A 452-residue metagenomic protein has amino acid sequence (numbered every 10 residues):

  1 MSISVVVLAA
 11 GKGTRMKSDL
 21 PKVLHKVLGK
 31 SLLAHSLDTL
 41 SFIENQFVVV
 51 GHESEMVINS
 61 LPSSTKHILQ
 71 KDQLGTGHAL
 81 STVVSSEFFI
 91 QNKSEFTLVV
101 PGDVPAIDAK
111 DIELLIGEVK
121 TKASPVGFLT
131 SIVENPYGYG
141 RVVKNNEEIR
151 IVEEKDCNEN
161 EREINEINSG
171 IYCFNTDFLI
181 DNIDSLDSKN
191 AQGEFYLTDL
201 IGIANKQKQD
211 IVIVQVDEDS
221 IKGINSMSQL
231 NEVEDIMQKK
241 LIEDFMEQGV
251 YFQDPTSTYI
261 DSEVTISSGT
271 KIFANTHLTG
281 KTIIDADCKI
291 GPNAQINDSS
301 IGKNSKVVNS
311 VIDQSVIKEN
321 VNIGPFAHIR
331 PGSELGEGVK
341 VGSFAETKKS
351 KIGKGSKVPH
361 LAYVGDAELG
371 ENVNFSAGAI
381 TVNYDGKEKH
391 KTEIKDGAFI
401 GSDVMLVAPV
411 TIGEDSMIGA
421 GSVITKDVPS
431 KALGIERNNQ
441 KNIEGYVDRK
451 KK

Functional and structural regions predicted by a protein language model:
M1-S18: N-terminal nucleotide-binding beta1-loop-alpha1 segment
S2, K30-G102, A106-K110, L114-G117 (+1 more regions): Conserved N-terminal catalytic core of the sugar/cofactor nucleotidyltransferase
V5-V7, V48-V49, L98-V99, V126-L129 (+1 more regions): Structural beta-sheet core signal
V7, L33, V83, D103 (+4 more regions): Residue-level signal for inorganic ion chemistry
L20-K26, L186-K189: Short glycine-enriched, charge-decorated loop/helix-capping segments at active-site entrances that position
I107-A191: Conserved core of the sugar-phosphate nucleotidyltransferase
I167-T258, E263-S267: Conserved alpha/beta core of the MobA/IspD/sugar-nucleotide pyrophosphorylase nucleotidyltransferase superfamily
Y251-I435, Q440-K441: Structural signal for interior beta-strand "rungs" in well-ordered beta-sheet cores of soluble enzyme domains
